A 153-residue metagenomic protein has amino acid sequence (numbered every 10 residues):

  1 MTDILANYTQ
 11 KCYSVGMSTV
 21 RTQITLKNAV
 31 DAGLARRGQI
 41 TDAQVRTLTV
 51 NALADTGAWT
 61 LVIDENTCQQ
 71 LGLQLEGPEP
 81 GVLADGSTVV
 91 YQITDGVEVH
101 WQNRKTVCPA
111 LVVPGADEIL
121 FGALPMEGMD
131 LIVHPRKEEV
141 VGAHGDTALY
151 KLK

Functional and structural regions predicted by a protein language model:
M1-K153: Pepsin/retropepsin-fold aspartyl endopeptidases
